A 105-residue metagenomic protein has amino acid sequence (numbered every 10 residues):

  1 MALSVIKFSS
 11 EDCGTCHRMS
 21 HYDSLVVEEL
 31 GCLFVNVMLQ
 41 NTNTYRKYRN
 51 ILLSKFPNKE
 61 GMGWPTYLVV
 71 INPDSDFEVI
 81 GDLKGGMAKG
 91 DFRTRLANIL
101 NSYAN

Functional and structural regions predicted by a protein language model:
M1-L33: Local sequence-structure signature of Cys/Sec-based thiol-disulfide redox active-site neighborhoods
F8-S9, L30-N50: Thiol-based oxidoreductase modules, predominantly thioredoxin-like and allied folds used for disulfide exchange
G14, E28, Q40, V70-P73 (+1 more regions): A generic structural signal for solvent-exposed, polar alpha-helical segments
G14-L25, T42-K47, I51-M62, G90: Chalcogenol-based redox active-site neighborhoods
S24, C32-V35, I71, S102: A sequence-level detector of short, solvent-exposed, charge-rich linear segments
G61-N105: Non-catalytic, surface beta->alpha helical segment in thiol-disulfide oxidoreductase systems
